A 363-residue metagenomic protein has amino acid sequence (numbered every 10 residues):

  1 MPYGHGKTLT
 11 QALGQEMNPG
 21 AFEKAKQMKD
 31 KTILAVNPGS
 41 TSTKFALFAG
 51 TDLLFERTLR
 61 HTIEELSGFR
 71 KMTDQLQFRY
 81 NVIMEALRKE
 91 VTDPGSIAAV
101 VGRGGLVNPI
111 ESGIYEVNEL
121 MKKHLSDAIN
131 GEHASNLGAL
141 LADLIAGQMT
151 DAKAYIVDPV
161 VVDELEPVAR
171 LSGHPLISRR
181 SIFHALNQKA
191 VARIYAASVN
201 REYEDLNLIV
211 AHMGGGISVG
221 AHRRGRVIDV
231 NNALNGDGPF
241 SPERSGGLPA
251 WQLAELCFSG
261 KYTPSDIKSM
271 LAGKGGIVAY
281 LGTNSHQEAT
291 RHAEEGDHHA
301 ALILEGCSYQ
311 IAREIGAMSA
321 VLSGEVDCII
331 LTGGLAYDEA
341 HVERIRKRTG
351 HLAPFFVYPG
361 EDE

Functional and structural regions predicted by a protein language model:
I33-D74: Short glycine-rich, Thr/Ser-proximal phosphate-binding strand/loop in the N-terminal lobe of ATP-dependent enzymes
R57-G95, M121, L125-N130: N-terminal phosphate-binding loop and adjacent alpha-helix
E85-A98, S198-E202, I315-D327: Phosphate/pyrophosphate-binding loops at sites that engage ATP/ADP/AMP, CoA/4′-phosphopantetheine, polyphosphate
L87-A134, K153, V161-G173: Short beta-strand-loop/turn "lid" adjacent to the catalytic site in phosphate-handling enzymes
V101-G105, M213-G215, I329-Y337: Glycine-rich beta-strand-to-loop/alpha-helix junction loops that act as flexible
L137-L144, I156, L171, L176-N207 (+2 more regions): Glycine-rich phosphate-binding loop plus the immediately following alpha-helix
S269-G324: Adenine-nucleotide phosphate-binding core of ATP-dependent small-molecule kinases
E339, E343-E363: Conserved phosphate-binding/catalytic loops in two-lobed NTP-binding clefts
